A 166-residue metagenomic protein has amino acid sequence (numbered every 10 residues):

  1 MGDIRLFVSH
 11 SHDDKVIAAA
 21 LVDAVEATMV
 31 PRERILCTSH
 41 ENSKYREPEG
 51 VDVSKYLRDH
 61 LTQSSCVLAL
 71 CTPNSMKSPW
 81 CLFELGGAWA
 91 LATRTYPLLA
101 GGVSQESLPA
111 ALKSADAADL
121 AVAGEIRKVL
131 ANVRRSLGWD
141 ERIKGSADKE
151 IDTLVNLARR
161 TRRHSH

Functional and structural regions predicted by a protein language model:
M1-F7, K15-A27, G101-H166: C-terminal interaction surface of TIR/SEFIR-family domains
V8, L68-L70: Hydrophobic beta-strand scaffold positions of dinucleotide-using enzymes
A24-R58, N74-W80, L130, W139: Conserved BB-loop
A27-V30, G86-Y96, G101, S107: Arginine/glycine-rich "motif VI" loop of SF2 helicases in the C-terminal RecA-like domain
I35, T95-P97, A117-D119: Conserved beta-strand scaffold positions in the cores of enzyme catalytic domains, especially in NTP/NDP-utilizing
S64: An anion/phosphate-binding loop that grips the pyrophosphate of nucleotide cofactors and donors
V67-L68, A117: Short, well-ordered beta-strand core segments
P73-L91: Conserved TIR/SEFIR loop-to-helix hotspot centered on a Trp-containing motif with a nearby acidic residue
